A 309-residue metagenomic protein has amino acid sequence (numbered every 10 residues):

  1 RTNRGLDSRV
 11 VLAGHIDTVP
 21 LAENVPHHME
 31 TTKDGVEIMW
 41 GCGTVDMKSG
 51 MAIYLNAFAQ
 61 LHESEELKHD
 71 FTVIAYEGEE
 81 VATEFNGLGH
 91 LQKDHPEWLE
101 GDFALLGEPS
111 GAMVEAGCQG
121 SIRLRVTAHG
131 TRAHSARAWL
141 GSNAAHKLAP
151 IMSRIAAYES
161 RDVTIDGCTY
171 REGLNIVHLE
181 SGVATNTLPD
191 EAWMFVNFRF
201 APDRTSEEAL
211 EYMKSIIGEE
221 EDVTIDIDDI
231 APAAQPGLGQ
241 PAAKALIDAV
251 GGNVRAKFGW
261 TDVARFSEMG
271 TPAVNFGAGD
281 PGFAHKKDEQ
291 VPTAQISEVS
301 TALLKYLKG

Functional and structural regions predicted by a protein language model:
R1-G5, E268-M269: Active-site beta-strand termini and strand-to-loop segments that position acidic
D7-T72, E97: Active-site metal-coordination/substrate-binding segment of hydrolases, especially metallo-dependent peptidases
V10-L12, I74, L105, P272-V274: Hydrophobic/aromatic beta-strand patches that form the interior of the parallel beta-sheet core in alpha/beta enzyme
D17-G35, G101, A116-T127, V274: Acidic-glycine-rich active-site phosphate/pyrophosphate-binding loop
D17-V19, G78-E80, T131, A201-D203: Short coil/turn motifs at secondary-structure junctions
G41-V45, Y76-A82, H134-S142: Flexible, glycine/proline-enriched loop segments at strand-loop-helix junctions that form or flank small-ligand binding
K48-G120: Acidic/histidine-rich catalytic neighborhood of metal-dependent amide-processing enzymes
P109, A116, R123-G309: Metal-dependent amide/peptide-bond hydrolase catalytic core, centered on the "pita-bread" metallohydrolase fold
